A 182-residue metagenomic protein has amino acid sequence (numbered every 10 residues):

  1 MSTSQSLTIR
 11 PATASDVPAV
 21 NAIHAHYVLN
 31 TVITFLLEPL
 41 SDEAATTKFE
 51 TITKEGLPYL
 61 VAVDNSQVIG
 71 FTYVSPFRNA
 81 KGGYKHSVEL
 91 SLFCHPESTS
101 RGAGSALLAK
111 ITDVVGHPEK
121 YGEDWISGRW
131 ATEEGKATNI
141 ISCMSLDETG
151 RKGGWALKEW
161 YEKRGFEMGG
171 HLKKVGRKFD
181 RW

Functional and structural regions predicted by a protein language model:
M1-A14, P118-E133: Eukaryotic N-terminal low-complexity, Ser/Thr- and Lys/Arg-rich leader segments that predominantly function as
M1-S6, P11-T47: A short, well-structured alpha-helix characteristic of acyl/acetyltransferase catalytic modules
T8, E89-F93, I141-C143: Short aromatic/hydrophobic contact patches that present stacked aromatics for nucleic-acid/ligand binding
A19, E89, N139, A156: Amphipathic alpha-helical recognition patches that constitute DNA-binding helices
I33, L37-T99, L108-Y121: Acetyl-CoA-dependent GNAT
Y73-S75, I126-W130, A137-D147, K152 (+1 more regions): Conserved catalytic-core motifs of GNAT/GCN5-like acyltransferases
G82-H86, E134, R181-W182: A generic structural micro-feature
S100-G116, G122-S127, G154-K163: Conserved acetyl-CoA-binding loop-helix of GNAT-fold acetyltransferases
